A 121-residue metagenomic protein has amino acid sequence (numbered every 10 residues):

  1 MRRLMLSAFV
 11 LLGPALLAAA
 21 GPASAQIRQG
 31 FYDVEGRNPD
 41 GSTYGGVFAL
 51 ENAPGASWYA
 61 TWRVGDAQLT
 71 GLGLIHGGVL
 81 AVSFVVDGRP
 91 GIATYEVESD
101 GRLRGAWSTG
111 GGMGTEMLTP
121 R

Functional and structural regions predicted by a protein language model:
M1-L11: Bacterial N-terminal signal peptides that target proteins for export
Q26-R121: Central antiparallel beta-sheet cores of small beta-barrel/beta-sandwich binding domains
